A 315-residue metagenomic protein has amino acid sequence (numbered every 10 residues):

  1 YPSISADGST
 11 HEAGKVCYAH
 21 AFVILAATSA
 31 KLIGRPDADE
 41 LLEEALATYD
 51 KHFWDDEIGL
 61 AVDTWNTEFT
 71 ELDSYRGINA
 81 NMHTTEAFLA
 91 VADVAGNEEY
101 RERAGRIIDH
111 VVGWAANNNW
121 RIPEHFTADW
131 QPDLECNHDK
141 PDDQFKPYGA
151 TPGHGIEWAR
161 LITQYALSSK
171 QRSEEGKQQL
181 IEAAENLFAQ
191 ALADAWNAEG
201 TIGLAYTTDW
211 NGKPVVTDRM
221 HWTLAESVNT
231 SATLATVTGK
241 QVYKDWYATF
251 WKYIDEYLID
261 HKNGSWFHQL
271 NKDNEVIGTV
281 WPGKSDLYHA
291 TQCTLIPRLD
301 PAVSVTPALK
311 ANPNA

Functional and structural regions predicted by a protein language model:
Y1-A315: Glycan-recognition and catalytic cores of secretory/periplasmic carbohydrate-active enzymes
